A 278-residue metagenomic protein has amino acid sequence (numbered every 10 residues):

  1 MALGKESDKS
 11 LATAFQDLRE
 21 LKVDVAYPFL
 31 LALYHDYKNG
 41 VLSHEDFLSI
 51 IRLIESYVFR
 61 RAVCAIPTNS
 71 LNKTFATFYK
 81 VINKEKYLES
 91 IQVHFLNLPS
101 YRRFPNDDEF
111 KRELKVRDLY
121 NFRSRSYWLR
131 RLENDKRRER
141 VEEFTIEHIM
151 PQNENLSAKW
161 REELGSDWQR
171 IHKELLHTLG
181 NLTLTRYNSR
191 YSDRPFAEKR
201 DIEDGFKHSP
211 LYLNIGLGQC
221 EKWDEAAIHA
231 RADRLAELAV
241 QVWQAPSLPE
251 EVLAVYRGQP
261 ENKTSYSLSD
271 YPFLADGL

Functional and structural regions predicted by a protein language model:
M1-L11, Y57, T74-V81, A158 (+4 more regions): Charged, low-complexity, helix-prone segments enriched in Lys/Glu/Asp/Gln
M1-W128, W223, V242-Q244, G258-G277: A cross-family structural signal marking well-folded subdomains
L31-Y34, I51, E55, E147-M150 (+3 more regions): Generic hydrophobic alpha-helical scaffold/packing signal
A32-H35, H44, C64-T68, T77 (+7 more regions): General "foldedness" signal
Y79-L217, E221: Betabetaalpha-Me/HNH-type nuclease active-site subdomain
H172-T178, L182-G277: Long, cytosolic, alpha-helical-rich C-terminal regions that act as interaction/scaffolding modules
